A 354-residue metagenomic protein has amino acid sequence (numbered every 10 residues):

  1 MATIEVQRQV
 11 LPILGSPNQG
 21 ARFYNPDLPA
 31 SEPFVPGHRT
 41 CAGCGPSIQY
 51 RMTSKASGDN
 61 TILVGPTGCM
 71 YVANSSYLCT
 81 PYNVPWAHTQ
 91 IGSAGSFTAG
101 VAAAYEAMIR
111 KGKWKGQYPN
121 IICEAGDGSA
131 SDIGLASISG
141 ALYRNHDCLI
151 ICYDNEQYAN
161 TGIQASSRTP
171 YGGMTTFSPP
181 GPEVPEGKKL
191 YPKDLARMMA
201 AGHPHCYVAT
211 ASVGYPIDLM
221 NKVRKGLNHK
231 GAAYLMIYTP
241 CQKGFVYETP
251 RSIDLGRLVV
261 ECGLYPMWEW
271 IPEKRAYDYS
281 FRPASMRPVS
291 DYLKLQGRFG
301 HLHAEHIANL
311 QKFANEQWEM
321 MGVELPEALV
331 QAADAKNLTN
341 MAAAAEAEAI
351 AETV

Functional and structural regions predicted by a protein language model:
M1, Q49-M52, M70, M108 (+8 more regions): Detector for methionine-enriched segments
A2-V6, P12-S16, T239-V354: Flexible, low-complexity linker and terminal segments
T3-I150, I163-G173, K188-K189: Cofactor-binding active-site loop characterized by glycine-rich and histidine/acidic residues
V6, V10, V35, V64 (+13 more regions): Extended aliphatic helical segments
F23, F34, Y82, W86 (+12 more regions): Phenylalanine-focused residue identity feature
H38, H88, H203-H205, H229 (+1 more regions): Histidine (H) residue identity feature
S54-T61, Y71, A102-M108, A200-H203 (+4 more regions): Structural signal for hydrophobic packing residues in well-ordered secondary-structure cores of soluble enzyme domains
Q117-Y118, D132-L149, Y153-V289: Glycine-rich ThDP/TPP pyrophosphate-binding loop and its adjacent helix/strand module within ThDP-dependent enzymes
